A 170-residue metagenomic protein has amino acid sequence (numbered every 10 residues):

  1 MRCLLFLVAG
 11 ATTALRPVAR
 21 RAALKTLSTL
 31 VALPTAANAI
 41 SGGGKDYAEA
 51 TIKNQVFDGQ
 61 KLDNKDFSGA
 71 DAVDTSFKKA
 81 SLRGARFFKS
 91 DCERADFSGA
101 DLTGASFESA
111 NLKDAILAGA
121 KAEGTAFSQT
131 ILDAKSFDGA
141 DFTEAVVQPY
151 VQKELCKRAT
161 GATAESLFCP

Functional and structural regions predicted by a protein language model:
M1-V18: N-terminal chloroplast transit peptides
R16-L27: N-terminal secretory signal peptides and thylakoid transit peptides that target proteins across membranes
T26-T29, L33-P170: Tandem repeat scaffolds
